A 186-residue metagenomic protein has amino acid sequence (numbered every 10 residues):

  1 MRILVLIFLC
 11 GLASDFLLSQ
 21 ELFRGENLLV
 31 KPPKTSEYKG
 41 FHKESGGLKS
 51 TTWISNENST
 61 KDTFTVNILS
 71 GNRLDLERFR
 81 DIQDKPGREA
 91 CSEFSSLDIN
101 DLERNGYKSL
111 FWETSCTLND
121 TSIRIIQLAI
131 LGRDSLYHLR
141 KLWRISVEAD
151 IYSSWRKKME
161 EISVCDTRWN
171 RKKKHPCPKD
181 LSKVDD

Functional and structural regions predicted by a protein language model:
I3-A13: Sec-dependent N-terminal signal peptides
S19-Q20: Boundary of Sec targeting at the N-terminus
L28-E77: Secretory pathway targeting signatures of secreted, lumenal, and periplasmic proteins
S36-Y38, L136-D186: Surface-exposed amphipathic alpha-helical segments
R78-S95, W155-M159, S163: Long, charged/polar, surface-exposed segments that mediate recognition or autoinhibition
D84-I130, D185: Signature of long, low-cysteine stretches enriched in small and polar/charged residues
I125-L136, L142: A short, surface-exposed beta-strand/turn
